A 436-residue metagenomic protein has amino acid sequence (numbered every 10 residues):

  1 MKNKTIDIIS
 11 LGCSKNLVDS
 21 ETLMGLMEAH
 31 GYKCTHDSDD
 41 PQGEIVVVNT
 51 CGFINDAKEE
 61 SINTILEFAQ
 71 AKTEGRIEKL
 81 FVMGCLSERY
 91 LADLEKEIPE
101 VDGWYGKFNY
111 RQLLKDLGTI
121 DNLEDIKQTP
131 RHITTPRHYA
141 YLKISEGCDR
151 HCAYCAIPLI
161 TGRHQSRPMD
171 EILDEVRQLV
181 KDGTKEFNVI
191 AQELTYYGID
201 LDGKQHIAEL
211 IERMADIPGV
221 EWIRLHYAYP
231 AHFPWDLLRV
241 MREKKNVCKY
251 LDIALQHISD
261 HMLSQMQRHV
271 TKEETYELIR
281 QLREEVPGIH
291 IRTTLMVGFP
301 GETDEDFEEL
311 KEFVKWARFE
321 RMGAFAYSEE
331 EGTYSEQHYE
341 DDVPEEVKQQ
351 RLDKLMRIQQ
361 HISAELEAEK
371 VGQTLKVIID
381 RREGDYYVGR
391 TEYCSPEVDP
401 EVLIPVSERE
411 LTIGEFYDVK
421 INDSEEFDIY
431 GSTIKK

Functional and structural regions predicted by a protein language model:
M1-Y197, L251, E273-E284, E308 (+4 more regions): Proteins enriched for Cys/Gly/acidic motifs involved in redox and nucleic-acid/cofactor modification
I6, I45-V46, A140, F187 (+7 more regions): Conserved beta-strand core positions
E78-G84, R89, L94, P99 (+2 more regions): Conserved SAM/AdoMet-binding glycine-rich loop
R111, R150, T195, A231 (+3 more regions): Glycine-centered loop/turn positions within well-structured domains that cap or flank conserved ligand/cofactor-binding
I172, V189, L225, I253 (+6 more regions): Conserved, mostly hydrophobic/aromatic
A191, Y227, L255-H257, T293-V297 (+6 more regions): Active-site proximal loops enriched in glycine and acidic residues that flank catalytic Cys/His/Asp and coordinate
K249-Y250, L263-Q265, E285-H290, E305-F307 (+5 more regions): Extended hydrophobic-aromatic, low-complexity segments
Q337-K436: Terminal RNA-binding accessory module
